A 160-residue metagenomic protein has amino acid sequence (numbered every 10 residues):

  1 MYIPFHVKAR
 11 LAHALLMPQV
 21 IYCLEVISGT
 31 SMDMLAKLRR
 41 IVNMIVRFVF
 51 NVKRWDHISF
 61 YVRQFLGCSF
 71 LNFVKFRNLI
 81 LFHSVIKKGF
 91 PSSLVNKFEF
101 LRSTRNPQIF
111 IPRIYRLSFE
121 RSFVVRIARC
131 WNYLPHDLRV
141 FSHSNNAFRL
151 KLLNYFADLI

Functional and structural regions predicted by a protein language model:
M1-I160: Hydrophobic/basic alpha-helical segments
